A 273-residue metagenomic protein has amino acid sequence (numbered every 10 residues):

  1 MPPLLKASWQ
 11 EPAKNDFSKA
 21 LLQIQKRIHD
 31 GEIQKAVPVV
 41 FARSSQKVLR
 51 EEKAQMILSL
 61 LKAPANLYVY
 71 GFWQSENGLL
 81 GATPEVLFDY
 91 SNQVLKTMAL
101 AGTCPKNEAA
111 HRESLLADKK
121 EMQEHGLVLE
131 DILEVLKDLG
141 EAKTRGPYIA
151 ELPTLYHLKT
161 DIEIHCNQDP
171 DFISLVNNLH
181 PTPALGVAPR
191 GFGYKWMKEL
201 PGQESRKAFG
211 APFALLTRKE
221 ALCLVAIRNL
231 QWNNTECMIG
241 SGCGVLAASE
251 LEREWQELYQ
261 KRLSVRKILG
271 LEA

Functional and structural regions predicted by a protein language model:
M1-N15, K19-L22, F41-S45, K96-E199 (+2 more regions): Contiguous alpha-helical scaffold segments within structured protein domains that host functional hotspots
Q34: Short acidic/polar active-site loop segments enriched in Thr and Asp
V40-Q123, L127, L216-G242: An anion-binding catalytic pocket shared by soluble metabolic enzymes
H165-A273: Conserved hydrophobic core element of enzyme catalytic domains
